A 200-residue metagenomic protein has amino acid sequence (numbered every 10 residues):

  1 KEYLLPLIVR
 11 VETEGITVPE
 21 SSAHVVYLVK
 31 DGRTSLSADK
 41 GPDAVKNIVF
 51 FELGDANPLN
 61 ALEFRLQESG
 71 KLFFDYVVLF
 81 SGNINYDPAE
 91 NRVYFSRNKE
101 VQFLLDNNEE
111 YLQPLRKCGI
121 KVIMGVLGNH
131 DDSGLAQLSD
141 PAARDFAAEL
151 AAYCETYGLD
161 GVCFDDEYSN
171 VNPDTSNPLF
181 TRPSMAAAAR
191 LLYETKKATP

Functional and structural regions predicted by a protein language model:
E2-L7: Exposed beta-strand face motif in extracellular beta-rich ectodomains
I8-P200: Secreted glycan hydrolases and related glycan-binding modules that recognize and/or cleave
